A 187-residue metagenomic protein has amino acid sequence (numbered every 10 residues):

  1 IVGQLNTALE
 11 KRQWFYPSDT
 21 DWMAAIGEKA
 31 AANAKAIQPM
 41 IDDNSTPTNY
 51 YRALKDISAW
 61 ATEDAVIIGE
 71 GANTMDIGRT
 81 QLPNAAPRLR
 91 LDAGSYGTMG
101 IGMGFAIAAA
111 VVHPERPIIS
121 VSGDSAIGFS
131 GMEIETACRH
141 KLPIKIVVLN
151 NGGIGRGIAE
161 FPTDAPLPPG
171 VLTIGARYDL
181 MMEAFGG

Functional and structural regions predicted by a protein language model:
I1-N6, E10-Y16, I77-G187: Thiamine diphosphate
R12-G27: Flexible, glycine/charged-enriched surface loops at secondary-structure junctions
G27-G104, A109: Active-site diphosphate/adenylate-binding microenvironment
